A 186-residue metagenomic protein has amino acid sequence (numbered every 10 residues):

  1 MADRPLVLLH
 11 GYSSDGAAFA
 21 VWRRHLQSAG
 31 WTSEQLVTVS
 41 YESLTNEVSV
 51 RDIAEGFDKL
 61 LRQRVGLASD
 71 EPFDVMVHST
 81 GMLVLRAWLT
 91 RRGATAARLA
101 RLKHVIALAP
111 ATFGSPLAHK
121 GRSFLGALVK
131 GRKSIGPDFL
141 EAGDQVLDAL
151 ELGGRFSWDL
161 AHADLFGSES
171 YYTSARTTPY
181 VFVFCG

Functional and structural regions predicted by a protein language model:
M1-T38: Short, surface-exposed "cap/lid" segments of acyl-processing enzymes
A2, D70, R101, R176-Y180: Short, well-ordered loop/turn elements at secondary-structure boundaries
L6-H10, R51-L165: Serine-dependent carboxylesterase/thioesterase catalytic core of lipase-like alpha/beta-hydrolase/SGNH enzymes
V7, V37, I106, F182-F184: Hydrophobic/aromatic beta-strand patches that form the interior of the parallel beta-sheet core in alpha/beta enzyme
S14-D15, L44, F113: Active-site loop signature of alpha/beta-hydrolase-fold enzymes
A18-F19, S49, I53: Residues at alpha-helix caps and immediate loop-helix transition turns in enzyme cores, especially N- and C-cap
V39-V50: Short beta->alpha junction loops
D164-G186: Eukaryote-biased recognition of electropositive, low-complexity segments and basic polyanion/acidic-motif-binding
